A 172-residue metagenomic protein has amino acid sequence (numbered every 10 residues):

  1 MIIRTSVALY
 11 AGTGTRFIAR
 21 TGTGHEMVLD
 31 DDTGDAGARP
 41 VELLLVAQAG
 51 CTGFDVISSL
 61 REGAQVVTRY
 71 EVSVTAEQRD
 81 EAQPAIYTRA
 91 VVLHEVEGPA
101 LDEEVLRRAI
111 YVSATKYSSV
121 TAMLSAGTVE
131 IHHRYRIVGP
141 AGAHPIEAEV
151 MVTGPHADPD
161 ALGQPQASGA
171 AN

Functional and structural regions predicted by a protein language model:
M1-V46, I57-N172: Extended beta-strand/beta-hairpin segments
Q48-T52: Alpha-helical metal-binding/catalytic segments enriched in His/Glu/Asp
